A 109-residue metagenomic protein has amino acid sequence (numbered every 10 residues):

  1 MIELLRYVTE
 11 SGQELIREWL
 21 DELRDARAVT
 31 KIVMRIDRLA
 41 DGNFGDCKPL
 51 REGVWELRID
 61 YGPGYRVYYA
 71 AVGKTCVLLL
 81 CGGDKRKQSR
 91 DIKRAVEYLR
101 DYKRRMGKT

Functional and structural regions predicted by a protein language model:
M1-P63, G73-V77, D84-T109: Basic, Lys/Arg-enriched alpha-helical interface segments
R66-A70: Short, surface-exposed beta-strand/loop micro-motifs that present aromatic residues
